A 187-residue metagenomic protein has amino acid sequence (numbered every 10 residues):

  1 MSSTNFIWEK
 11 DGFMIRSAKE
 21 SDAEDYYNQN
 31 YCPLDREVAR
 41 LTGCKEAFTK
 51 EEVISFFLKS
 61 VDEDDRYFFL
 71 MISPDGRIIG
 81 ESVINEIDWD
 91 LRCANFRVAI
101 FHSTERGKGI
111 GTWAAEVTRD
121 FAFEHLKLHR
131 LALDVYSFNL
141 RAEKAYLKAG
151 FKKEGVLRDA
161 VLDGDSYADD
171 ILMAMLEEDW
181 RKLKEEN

Functional and structural regions predicted by a protein language model:
M1-K50, I54, D179-N187: A short, well-structured alpha-helix characteristic of acyl/acetyltransferase catalytic modules
E46-T104, L176-D179: Acetyl-CoA-dependent GNAT
R77-G80, R141, Y167: Glycine-rich acetyl-CoA-binding "A-motif" of GNAT/NAT acetyltransferases
G107-F121, E143-K148: Conserved acetyl-CoA-binding loop-helix of GNAT-fold acetyltransferases
G111, A115, F138-A142, D159-G164: Short glycine/proline-centered loop/turn elements that form peptide/ligand docking sites
E124-D134: Conserved GNAT acetyl-CoA-binding A-motif
A132-V135, K152-D170: Conserved catalytic-core motifs of GNAT/GCN5-like acyltransferases
Y146, F151, M173: Conserved active-site tyrosine of GNAT-family acetyltransferases
